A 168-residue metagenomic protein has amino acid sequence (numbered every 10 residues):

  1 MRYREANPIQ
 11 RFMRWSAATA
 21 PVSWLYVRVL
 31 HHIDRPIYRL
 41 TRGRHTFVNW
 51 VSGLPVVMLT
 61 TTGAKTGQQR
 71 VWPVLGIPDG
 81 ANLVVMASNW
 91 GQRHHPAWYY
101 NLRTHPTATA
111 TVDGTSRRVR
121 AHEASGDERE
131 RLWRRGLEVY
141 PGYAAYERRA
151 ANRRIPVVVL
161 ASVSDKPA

Functional and structural regions predicted by a protein language model:
M1-R28: Compositionally biased, charge-rich terminal segments
N7-Q10, N89-Y143, R149-N152, S162-S164: Short, structured beta-strand-loop surface elements
S23-A64, Q68-Q69: Short, conserved active-site entrance elements at the starts or edges of catalytic domains
H45-F47, A144-E147: Short, P/G- and charge-enriched loop/turn segments at secondary-structure junctions
L54-W90: Short beta-strand segments
V57, P156-V158: Short beta-strand micro-motifs in enzyme catalytic cores
